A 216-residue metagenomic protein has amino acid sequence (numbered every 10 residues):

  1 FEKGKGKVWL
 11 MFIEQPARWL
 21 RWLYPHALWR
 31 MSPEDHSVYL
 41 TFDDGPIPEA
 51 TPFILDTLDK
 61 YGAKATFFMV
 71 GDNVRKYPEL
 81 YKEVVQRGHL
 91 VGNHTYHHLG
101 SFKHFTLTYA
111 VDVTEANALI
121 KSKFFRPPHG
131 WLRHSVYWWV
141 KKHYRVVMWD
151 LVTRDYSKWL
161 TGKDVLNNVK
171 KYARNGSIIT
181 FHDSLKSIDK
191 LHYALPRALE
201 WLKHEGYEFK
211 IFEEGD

Functional and structural regions predicted by a protein language model:
F1-L10: Short, Lys/Arg-enriched N-terminal segments with co-localized hydrophobic residues within the first ~10-30 amino acids
F12-N93, H97-G100, K121-S122: Active-site beta->alpha N-cap acidic-glycine motif
L23-P33, K60-Y61, R75, D189-D216: C-terminal domain-boundary segment and adjacent tail
F42-D44, F67-G71, N93-T95, P127-H129 (+3 more regions): A cross-domain feature marking catalytic cores of carbohydrate-active enzymes and several ubiquitous metabolic/repair
G45-E49, F68-Y77, L99-L107, R126-R133 (+2 more regions): Acidic-and-aromatic substrate-binding clefts and catalytic sites of carbohydrate-active enzymes
L55-K64, H89-L90, T106-H134, N167-H182 (+1 more regions): CE4/NodB-like, metal-dependent polysaccharide N-deacetylase domain that modifies extracellular/periplasmic N-acetylated
K82, T106-V113, T161-L166, H192-P196: Charged helix-capping and loop-helix junction motifs
W131, V136-K170, G206-D216: His/Asp/Glu-enriched short active-site or ligand-binding loop at hydrolase and phosphoryl-transfer sites
